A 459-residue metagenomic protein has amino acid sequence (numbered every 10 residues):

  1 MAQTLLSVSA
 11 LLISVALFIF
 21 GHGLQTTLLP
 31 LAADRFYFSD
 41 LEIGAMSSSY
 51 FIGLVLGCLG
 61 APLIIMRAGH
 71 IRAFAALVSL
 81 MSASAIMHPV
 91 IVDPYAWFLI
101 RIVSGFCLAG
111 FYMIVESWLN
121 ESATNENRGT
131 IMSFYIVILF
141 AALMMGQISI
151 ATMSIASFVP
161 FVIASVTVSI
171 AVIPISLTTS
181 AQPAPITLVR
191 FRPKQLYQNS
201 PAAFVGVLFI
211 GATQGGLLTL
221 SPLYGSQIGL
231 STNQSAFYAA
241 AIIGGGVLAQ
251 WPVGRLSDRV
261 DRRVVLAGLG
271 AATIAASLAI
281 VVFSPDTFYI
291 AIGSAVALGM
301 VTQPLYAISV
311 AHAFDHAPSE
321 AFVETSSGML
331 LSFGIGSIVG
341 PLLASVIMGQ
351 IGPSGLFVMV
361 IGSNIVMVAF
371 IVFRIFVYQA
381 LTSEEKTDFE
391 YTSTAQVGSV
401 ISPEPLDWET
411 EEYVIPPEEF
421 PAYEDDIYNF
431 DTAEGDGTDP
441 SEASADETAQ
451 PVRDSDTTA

Functional and structural regions predicted by a protein language model:
A2-F51, A203-G206, G215-Y224, I228 (+1 more regions): Helix-loop boundary and gating motifs at the non-cytosolic
D40-L41, N125-Y135, T232-N233, A317-M329: Loop-to-transmembrane helix entry/capping segments in MFS-fold secondary transporters and related SLC/MFSD carriers
G57-H70, S154, A249-D261, M348-G349: Helix-to-loop junctions at the C-terminal end of transmembrane segments in multipass secondary transporters
G69, V90-D93, D261, F283-P285: Helix-breaking motifs and short loop linkers at transmembrane-helix boundaries and internal kinks in secondary membrane
R72-I86, S165, V264-A279, I361: Structural signature of the two symmetry-related core transmembrane helices
Y95-V103, Y289-A297: Paired small-residue
G110-A123, Q303-P318: Intracellular juxtamembrane helix-capping segments at the cytosolic ends of symmetry-related transmembrane helices
I150-S154, S165-P185, M367-I375: C-terminal membrane-cytosol helix-exit motif in multi-pass small-molecule transporters
